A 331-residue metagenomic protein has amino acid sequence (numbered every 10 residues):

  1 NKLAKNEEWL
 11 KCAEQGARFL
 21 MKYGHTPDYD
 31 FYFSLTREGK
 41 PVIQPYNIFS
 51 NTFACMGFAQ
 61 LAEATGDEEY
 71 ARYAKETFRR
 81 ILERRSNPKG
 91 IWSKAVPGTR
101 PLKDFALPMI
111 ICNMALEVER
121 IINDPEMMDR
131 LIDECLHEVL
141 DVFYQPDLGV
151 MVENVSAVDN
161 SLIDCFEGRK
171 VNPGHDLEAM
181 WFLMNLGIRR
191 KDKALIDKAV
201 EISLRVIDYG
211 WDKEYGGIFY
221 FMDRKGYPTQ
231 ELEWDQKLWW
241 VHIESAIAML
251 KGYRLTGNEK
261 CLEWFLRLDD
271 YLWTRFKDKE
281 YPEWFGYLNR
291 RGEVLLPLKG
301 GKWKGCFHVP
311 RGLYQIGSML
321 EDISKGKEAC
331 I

Functional and structural regions predicted by a protein language model:
N1-I331: Glycan-recognition and catalytic cores of secretory/periplasmic carbohydrate-active enzymes
